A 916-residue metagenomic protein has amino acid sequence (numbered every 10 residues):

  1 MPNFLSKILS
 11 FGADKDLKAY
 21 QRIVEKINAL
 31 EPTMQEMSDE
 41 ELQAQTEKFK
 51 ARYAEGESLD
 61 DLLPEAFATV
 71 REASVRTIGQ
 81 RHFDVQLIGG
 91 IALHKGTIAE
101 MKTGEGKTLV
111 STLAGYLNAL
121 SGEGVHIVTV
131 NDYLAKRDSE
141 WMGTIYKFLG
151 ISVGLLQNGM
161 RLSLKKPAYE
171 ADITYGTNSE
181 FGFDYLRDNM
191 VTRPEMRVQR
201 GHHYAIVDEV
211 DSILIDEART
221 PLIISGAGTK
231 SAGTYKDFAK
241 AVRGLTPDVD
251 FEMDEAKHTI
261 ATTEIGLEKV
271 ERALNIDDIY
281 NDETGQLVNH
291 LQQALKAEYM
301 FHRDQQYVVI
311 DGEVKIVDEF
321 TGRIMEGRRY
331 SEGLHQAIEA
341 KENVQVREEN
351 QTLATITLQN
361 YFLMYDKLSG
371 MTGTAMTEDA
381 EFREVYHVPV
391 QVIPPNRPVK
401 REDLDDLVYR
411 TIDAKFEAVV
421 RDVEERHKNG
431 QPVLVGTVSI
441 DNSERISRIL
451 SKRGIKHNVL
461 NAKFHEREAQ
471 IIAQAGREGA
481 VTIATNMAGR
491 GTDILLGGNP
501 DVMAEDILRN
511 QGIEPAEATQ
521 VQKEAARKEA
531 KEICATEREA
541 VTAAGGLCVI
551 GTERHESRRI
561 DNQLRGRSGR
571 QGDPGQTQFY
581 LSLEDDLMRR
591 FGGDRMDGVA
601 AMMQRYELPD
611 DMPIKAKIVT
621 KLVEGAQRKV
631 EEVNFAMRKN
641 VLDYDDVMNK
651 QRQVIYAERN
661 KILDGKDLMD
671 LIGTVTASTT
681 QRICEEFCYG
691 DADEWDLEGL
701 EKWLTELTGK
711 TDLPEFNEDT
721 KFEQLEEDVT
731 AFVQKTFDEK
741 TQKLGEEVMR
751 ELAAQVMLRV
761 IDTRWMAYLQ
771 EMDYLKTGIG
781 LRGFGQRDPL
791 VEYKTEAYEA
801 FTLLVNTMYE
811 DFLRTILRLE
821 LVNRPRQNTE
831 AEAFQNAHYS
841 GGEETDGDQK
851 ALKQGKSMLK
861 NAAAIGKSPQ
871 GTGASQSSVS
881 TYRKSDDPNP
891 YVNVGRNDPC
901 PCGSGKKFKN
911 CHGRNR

Functional and structural regions predicted by a protein language model:
M1-E607, A657, G673-T674, S678: Conserved P-loop NTPase motor core
F4, E378, Q431, G479-A480 (+5 more regions): Generic detector of short, well-ordered, non-transmembrane alpha-helical segments enriched in hydrophobic residues
L62, E283, Y330, T374 (+6 more regions): Generic detector of ordered secondary-structure context
S111, V419, K884-D887, G895: Active-site-adjacent structural elements in folded domains
V308-K315, T321-R328, C548-I550, Q571-G572 (+3 more regions): Extended, charged helical/alpha-beta scaffold domains that provide interaction surfaces
V435, I483, W765, F801 (+2 more regions): Hydrophobic, well-ordered secondary-structure elements that form the walls of internal hydrophobic environments
P890-K909, G913: Short Cys/His-rich zinc-binding micro-motifs
